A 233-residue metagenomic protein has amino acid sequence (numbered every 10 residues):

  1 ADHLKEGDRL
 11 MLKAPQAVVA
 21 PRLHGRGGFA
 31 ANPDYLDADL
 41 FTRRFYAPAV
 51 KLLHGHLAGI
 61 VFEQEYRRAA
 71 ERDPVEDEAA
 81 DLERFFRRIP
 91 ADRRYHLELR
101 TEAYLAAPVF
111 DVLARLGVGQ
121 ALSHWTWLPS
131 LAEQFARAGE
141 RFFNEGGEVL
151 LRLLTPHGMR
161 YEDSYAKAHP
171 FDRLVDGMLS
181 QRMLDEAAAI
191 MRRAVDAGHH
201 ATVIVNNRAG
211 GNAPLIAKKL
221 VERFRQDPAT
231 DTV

Functional and structural regions predicted by a protein language model:
A1-V233: Residues lining hydrophobic/aromatic ligand-binding pockets adjacent to catalytic sites
